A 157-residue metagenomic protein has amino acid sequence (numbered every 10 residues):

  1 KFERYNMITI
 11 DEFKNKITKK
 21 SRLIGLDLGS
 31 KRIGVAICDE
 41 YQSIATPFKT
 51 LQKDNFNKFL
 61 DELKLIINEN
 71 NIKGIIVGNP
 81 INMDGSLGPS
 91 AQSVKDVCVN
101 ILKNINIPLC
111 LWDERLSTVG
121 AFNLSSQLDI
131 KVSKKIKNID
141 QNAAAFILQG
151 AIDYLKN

Functional and structural regions predicted by a protein language model:
N6-I24, K31-N157: Phosphate- and other anionic-substrate recognition elements at nucleic-acid/protein interfaces
